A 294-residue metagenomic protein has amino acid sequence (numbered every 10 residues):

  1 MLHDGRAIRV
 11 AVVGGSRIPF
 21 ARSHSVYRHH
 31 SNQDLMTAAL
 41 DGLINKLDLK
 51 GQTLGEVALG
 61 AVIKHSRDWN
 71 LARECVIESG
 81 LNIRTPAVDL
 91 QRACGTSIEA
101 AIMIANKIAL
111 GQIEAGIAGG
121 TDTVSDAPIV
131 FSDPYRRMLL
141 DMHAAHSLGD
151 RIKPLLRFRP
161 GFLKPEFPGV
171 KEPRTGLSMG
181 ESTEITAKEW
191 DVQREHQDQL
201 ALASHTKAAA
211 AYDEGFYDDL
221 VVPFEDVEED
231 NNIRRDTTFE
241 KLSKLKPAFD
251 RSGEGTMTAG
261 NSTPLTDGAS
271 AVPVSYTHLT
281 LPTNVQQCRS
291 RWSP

Functional and structural regions predicted by a protein language model:
M1-R67, L71-S79, I83-P86, C94 (+4 more regions): Conserved active-site "lid/cap" helical segment
S16-I18, R28-H30, L35-A38, K46 (+2 more regions): N-terminal extracellular/periplasmic Venus flytrap/periplasmic-binding protein-like
H30, A61-G116, R159-G161, R174-S178 (+1 more regions): Conserved catalytic cysteine-centered active-site region of acyl-thioester-dependent Claisen-condensing enzymes
Q52-G60, P86-Q91, G116-G120, H196-A203 (+2 more regions): Beta-strand segments within the central parallel beta-sheet cores of soluble alpha/beta enzyme folds
R92-D122, V130, A187-F216, A271-Y276: Active-site-proximal alpha-helical scaffold in enzymes
A115-I185: Flexible glycine-/small-residue-enriched beta->alpha junction loops that bind anionic phosphate/pyrophosphate groups
H278, N284-C288, W292-P294: Single conserved hydrophobic/aromatic residue that forms the stacking wall/gate of nucleotide- or nucleobase-binding
